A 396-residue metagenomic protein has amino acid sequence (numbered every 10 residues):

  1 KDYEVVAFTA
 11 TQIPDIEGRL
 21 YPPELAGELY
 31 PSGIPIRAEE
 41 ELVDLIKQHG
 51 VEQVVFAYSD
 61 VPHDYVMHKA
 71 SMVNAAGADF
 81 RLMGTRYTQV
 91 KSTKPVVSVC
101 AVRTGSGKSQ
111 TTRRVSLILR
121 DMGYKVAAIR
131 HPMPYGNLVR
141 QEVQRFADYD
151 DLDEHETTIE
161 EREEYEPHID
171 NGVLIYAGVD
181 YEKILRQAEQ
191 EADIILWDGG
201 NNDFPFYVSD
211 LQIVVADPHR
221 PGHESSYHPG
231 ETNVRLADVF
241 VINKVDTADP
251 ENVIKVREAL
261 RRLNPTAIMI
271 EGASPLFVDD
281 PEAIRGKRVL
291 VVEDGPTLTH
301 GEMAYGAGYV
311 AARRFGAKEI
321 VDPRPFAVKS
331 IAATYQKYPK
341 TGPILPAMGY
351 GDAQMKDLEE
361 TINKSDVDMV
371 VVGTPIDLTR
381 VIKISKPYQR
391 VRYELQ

Functional and structural regions predicted by a protein language model:
K1-P22, V292, T297, D352 (+2 more regions): N-terminal accessory targeting/assembly segments
V6, P14, L25-I34, F326-S330 (+1 more regions): Conserved N-terminal ligand/cofactor-binding loop architecture of enzyme catalytic domains
Q12-P14, Y87, M133-P134, V245: Short beta-alpha junction loops
I16-R86, M355, K364-D377: Phosphate-bearing ligand-interacting subdomains that bind or position ATP/ADP/UDP/GDP/NAD(P) or nucleotide-linked
V43, K47, V97-S98, Q110 (+5 more regions): Flexible phosphate-sensing "switch/lid" loops adjacent to ATP/NTP-binding sites across phosphate-transfer
D64, H68-V96, V239, A248-D249 (+1 more regions): Ser/Thr/Gly-rich flexible loops in soluble cytosolic domains mediating phosphotransfer, phosphorylation
V102-R103: P-loop (Walker A) phosphate-binding loop of NTP-binding proteins
S106-G107: Conserved glycine(s) of the Walker
